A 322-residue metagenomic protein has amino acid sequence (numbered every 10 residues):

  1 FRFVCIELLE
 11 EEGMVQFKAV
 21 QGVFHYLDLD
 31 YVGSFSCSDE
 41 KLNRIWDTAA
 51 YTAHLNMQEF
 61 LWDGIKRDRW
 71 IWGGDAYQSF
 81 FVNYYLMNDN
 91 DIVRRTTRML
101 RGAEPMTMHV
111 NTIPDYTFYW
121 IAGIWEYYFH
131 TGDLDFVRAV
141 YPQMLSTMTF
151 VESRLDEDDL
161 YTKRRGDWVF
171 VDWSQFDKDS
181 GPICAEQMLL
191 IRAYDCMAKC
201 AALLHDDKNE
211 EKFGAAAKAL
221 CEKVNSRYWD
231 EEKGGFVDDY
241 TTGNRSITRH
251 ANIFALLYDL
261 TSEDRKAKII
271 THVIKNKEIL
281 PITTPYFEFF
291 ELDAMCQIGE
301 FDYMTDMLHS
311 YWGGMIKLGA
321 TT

Functional and structural regions predicted by a protein language model:
F1-R44: Extended acidic/polar, glycine-enriched regions that form or flank non-catalytic beta-rich accessory modules
E7-L9, V23-H25, N56, V82 (+1 more regions): Structured loops at beta-to-helix junctions and adjacent beta-edge loops in soluble globular domains
E12-G13, M57-F60, A198, E263-D264: Short amphipathic alpha-helical segments with coiled-coil-like heptad repeat character
V15-Q16, I45, L61, A139: Short helix/loop capping segments that flank catalytic or ligand/cofactor-binding pockets
D30-C37, F60-I65, Q78, P105-T107 (+1 more regions): Glycine- and acidic
D39-M99: Conserved, compact domain cores that house catalytic/ligand-binding motifs in diverse enzymes and effector modules
W72-T322: Active-site core of glycosidic bond-cleaving carbohydrate-active enzymes
